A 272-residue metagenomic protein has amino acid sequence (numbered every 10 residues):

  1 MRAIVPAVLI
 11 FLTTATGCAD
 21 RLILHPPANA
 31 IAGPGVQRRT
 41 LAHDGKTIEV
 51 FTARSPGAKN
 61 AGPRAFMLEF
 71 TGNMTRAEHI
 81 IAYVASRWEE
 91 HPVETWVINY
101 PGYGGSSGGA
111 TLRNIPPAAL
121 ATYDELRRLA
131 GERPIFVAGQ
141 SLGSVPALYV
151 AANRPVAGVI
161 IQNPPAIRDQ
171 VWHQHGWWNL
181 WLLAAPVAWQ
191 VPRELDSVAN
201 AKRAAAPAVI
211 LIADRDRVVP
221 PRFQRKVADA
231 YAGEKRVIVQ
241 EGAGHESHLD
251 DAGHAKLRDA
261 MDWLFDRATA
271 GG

Functional and structural regions predicted by a protein language model:
V8-A42, I48-P56: An N-terminal hydrophobic leader/cap segment in hydrolases
I48-E125, V145: Membrane-embedded segments
Y83, D196-S197, A206, P220-D229: Short alpha-helix in the alpha/beta-hydrolase fold that links the catalytic acid
A138-G143, A147: Gly/Ala-rich beta-loop-alpha elbow adjacent to hydrolase catalytic centers
Y149-N200, A206, D250: Hydrolase active-site cap/lid region
R203-A205, V209-I212, D216: Short beta-strand/loop motif that positions the catalytic acidic residue of the alpha/beta-hydrolase fold
D214-V219, E246-S247: Acidic catalytic loop of the alpha/beta-hydrolase fold
R225, D229-G272: C-terminal catalytic histidine-bearing segment of alpha/beta-hydrolase fold enzymes
